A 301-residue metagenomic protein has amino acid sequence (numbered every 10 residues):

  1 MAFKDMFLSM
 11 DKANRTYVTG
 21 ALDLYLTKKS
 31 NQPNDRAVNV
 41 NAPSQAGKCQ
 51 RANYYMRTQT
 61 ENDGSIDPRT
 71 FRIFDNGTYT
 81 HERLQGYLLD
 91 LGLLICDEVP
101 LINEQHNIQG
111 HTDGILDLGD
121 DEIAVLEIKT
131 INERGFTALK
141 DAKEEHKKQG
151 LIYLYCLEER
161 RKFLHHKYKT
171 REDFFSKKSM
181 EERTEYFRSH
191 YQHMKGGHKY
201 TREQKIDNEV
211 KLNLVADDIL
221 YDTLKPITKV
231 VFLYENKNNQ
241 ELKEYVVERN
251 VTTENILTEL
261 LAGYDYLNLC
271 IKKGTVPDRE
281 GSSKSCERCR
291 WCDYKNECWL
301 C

Functional and structural regions predicted by a protein language model:
M1-V125, N132-E144, F174-F175: Metal-dependent nuclease catalytic cores that hydrolyze phosphodiester bonds in DNA/RNA, characterized by
D5, K140-K143, E159-C301: Metal-dependent nuclease catalytic regions and adjoining charged, substrate-binding loops involved in nucleic-acid end
C49, Y153, C292: A residue-level signal for conserved active-site and pocket-lining positions in enzyme catalytic cores
Y87-L91, C156-F163: Active-site catalytic microenvironments for nucleophilic, acid-base chemistry
T112, L151, R290: Residue-level detector of short, conserved catalytic/binding motifs and their immediate flanks
I128-T130, Y234: Residue-level recognition of conserved beta-strand positions in structured domain cores
A142-L157: Short, charged, amphipathic alpha-helix that recurs within catalytic cores of restriction-modification and other
